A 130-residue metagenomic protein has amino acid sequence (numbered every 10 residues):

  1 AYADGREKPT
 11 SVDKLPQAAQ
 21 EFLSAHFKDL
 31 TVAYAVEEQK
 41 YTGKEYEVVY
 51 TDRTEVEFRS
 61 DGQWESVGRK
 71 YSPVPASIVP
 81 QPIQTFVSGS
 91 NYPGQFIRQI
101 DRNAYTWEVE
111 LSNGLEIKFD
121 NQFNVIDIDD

Functional and structural regions predicted by a protein language model:
A1-D130: Long, terminal "pre-/pro-" and other extracytoplasmic accessory regions that lie outside the mature folded/catalytic
